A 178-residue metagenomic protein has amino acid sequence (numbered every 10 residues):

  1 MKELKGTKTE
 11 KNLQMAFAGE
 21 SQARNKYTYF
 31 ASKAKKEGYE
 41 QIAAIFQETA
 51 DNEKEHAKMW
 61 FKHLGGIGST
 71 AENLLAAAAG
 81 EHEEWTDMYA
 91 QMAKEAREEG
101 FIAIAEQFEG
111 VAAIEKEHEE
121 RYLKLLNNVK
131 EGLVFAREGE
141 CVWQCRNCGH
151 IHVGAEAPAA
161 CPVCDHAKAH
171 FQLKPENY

Functional and structural regions predicted by a protein language model:
M1-Y178: Non-heme di-metal
